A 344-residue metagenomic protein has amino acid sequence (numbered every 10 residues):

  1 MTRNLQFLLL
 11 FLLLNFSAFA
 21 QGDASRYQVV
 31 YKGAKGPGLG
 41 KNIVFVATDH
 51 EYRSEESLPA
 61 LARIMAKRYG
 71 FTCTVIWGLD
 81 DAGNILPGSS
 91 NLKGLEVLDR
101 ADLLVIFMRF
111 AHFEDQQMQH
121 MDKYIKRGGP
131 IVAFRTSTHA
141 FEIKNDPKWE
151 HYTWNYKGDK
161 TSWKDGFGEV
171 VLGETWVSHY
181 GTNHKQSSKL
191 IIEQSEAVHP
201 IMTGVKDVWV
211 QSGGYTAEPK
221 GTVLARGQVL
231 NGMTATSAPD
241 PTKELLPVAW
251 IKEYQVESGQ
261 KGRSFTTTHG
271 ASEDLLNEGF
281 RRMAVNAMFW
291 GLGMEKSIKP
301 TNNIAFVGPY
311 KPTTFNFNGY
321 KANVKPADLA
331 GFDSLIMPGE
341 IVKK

Functional and structural regions predicted by a protein language model:
M1-R3: N-terminal secretory signal peptides that target proteins for export/translocation
Q6-A18: Bacterial N-terminal signal peptides
G22-G38, S57, K67-R68, L79 (+2 more regions): Extracellular ligand-binding/catalytic regions of CAZymes and related secreted enzymes and adhesion modules
D23-Q28, A66, T72, L86-S89 (+2 more regions): Catalytic beta-strand/loop cores that center a nucleophilic Ser/Cys/Thr and support acyl-enzyme chemistry
S25, V29-K32, V44-V46, H50-F141: Helical hinge/lid and interdomain linker segments adjacent to catalytic or ligand-binding clefts that mediate domain
K41: Nucleotide donor/acceptor-binding cores
H50-E51, A111, T138-A140, Q228-N231 (+2 more regions): Short, solvent-exposed loop/turn segments at secondary-structure junctions
I106, A111-P200: A glycine-rich, often tryptophan-bearing local segment used as a flexible ligand/cofactor-contacting loop or short
